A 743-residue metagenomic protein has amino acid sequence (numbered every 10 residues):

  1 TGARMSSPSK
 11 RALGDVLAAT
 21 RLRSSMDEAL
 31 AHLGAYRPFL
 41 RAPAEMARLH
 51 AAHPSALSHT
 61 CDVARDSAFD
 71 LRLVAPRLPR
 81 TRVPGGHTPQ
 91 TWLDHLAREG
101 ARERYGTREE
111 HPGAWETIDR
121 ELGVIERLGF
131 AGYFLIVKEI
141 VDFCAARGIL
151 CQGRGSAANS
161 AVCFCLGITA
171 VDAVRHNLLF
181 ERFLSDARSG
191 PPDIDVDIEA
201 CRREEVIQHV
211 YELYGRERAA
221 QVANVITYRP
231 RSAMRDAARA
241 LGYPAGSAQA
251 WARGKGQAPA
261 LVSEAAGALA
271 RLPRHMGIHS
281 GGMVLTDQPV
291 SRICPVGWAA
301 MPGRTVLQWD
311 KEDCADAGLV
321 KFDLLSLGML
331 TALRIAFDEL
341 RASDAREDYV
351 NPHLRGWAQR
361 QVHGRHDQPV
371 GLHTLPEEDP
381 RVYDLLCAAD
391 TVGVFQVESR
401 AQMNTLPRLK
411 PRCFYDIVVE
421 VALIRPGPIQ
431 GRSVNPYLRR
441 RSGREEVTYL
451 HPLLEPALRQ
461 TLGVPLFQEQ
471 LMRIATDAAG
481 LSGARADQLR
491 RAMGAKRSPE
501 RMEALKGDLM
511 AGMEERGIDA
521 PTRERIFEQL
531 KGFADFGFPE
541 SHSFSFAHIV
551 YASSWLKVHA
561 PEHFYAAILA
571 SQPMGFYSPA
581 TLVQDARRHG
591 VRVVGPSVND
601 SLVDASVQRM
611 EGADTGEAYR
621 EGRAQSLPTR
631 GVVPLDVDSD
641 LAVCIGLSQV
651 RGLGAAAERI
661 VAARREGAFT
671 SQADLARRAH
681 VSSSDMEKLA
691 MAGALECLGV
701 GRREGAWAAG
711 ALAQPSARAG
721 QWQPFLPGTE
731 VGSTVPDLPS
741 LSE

Functional and structural regions predicted by a protein language model:
T1, L73-P76, L375-P376, P596-S597: Acidic carboxylate-rich catalytic motifs and surrounding loops in phosphoryl-/glycosyl-chemistry enzymes
T1-S67, R72, T81, P89-T91: Alpha-helix N-cap/helix-start capping residues at coil-to-helix junctions, especially the first residue of tandem
A3-M5, R77, Q649: Active-site-proximal loop/turn and secondary-structure-junction residues that shape catalytic pockets, frequently
Y36-R37, G85-N351, R355, G364-E743: Noncatalytic, beta-rich nucleic-acid-contacting surfaces in large DNA/RNA-processing enzymes
R360: Cationic, low-complexity basic patches in intrinsically disordered or flexible, solvent-exposed regions
